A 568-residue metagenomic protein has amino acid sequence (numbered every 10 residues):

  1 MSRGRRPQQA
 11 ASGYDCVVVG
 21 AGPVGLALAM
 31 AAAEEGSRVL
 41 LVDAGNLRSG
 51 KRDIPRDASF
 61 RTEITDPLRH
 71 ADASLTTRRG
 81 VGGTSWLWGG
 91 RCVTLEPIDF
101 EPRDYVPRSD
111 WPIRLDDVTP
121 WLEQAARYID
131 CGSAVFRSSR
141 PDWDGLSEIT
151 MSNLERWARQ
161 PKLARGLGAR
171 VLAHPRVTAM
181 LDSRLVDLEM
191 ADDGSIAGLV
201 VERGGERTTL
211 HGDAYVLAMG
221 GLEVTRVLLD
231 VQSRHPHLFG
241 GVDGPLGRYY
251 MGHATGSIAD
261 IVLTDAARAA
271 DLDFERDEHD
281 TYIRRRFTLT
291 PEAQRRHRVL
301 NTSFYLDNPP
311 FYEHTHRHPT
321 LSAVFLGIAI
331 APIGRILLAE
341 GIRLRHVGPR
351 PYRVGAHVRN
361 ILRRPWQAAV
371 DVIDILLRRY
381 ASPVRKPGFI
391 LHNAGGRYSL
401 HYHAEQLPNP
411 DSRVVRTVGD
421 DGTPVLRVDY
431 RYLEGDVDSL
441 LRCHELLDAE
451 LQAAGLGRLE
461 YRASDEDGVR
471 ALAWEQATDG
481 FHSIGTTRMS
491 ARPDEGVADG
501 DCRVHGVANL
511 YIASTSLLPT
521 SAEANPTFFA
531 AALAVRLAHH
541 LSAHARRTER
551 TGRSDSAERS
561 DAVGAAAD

Functional and structural regions predicted by a protein language model:
M1-C16, E34-E35, A543-R553, R559-G564: Extreme N-terminal leader/targeting segments of oxidoreductases
Y14-L41: N-terminal Rossmann-like FAD-binding beta1-loop-alpha1 element of flavoenzymes
V19-P23, A44, M219, T515: Glycine-rich Rossmann-fold phosphate-binding loop(s) that bind the pyrophosphate of adenine dinucleotide cofactors
E34, L47-R48, E202-D277, S514 (+3 more regions): Glycine-rich loop(s) and the adjacent beta-strand/alpha-helix scaffold that form part
F60-V135, L407-T417: Redox-cofactor-proximal catalytic regions of oxidoreductases
D104-G198, Q476: Conserved redox-cofactor binding core of oxidoreductases
M180-A191, R378-V414, L426-T520: A glycine-rich dinucleotide-binding beta-alpha-beta segment and adjacent secondary-structure elements that constitute
D243-L246, T255, A259-T423, G480-S483 (+2 more regions): FAD cofactor-binding and catalytic pocket of flavoenzymes
